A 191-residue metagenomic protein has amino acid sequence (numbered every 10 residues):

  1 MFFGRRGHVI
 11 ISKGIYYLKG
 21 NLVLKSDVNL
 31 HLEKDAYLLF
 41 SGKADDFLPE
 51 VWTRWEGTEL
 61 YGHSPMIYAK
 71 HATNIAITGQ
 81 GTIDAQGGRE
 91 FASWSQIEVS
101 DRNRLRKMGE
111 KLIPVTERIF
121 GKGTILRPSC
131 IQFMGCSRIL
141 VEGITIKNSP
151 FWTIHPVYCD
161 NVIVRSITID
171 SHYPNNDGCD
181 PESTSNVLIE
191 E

Functional and structural regions predicted by a protein language model:
M1-E191: Extracellular/periplasmic carbohydrate-active domains that bind, remodel, or depolymerize complex polysaccharides
